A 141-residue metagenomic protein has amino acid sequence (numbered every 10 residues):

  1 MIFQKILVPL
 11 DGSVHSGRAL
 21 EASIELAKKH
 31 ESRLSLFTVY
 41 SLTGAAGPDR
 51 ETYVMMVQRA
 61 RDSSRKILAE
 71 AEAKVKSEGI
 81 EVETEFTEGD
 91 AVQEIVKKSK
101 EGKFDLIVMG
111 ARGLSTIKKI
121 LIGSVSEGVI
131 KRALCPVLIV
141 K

Functional and structural regions predicted by a protein language model:
M1, A73-I107: Structural beta-alpha unit
I2-R50, K74, E78: Small/aliphatic-rich secondary-structure junction motif
D11, G89, A111-L114: Histidine-centered beta-alpha loop that forms part of the nucleotide-sugar donor binding/catalytic region in diverse
E25, K97-K141: Gly/Ser-rich helix-loop-strand patches that form or flank binding pockets for ribonucleotide-derived cofactors
S32-R33, I80, F104, C135: Short glycine/serine/threonine/alanine-rich loop segments
S35, E83, L138: Conserved beta-strand positions in the Rossmann-like core of class I SAM-dependent methyltransferases
G44, V92-E94, T116: Generic structural signal for helix capping and beta-alpha/helix-loop junctions
Y53-K66: A short acidic, glycine-rich active-site loop that binds or catalyzes chemistry on phosphate/adenosine moieties
